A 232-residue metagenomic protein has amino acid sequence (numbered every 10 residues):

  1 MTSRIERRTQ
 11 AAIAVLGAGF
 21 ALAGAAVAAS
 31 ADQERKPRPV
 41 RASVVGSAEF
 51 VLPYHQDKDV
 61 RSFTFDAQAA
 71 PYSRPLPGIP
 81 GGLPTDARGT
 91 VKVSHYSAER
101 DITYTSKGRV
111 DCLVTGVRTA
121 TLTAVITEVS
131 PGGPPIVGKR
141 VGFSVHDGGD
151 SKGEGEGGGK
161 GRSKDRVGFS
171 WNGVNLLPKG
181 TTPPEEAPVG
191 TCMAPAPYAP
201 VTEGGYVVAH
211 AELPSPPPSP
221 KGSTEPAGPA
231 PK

Functional and structural regions predicted by a protein language model:
M1-D32: Secretory targeting and sorting signals
L22-S47, P53-H55: C-terminal region of N-terminal signal peptides and the immediate post-cleavage residues of exported proteins
V45-E49, T64, K221, E225: Serine/proline-rich low-complexity intrinsically disordered segments, especially terminal tails, linkers
E49-Y54, Y96-S97, D147-G149: Short, flexible beta-strand-to-coil junctions
D59-G142: Predominantly extracellular/secreted and cell-surface proteins with exposed, flexible low-complexity segments
V114-L177: Acidic, glycine-rich flexible loop segments
S151-K232: Extracellularly exposed regions in secreted/surface proteins, prominently low-complexity, repeat-rich
